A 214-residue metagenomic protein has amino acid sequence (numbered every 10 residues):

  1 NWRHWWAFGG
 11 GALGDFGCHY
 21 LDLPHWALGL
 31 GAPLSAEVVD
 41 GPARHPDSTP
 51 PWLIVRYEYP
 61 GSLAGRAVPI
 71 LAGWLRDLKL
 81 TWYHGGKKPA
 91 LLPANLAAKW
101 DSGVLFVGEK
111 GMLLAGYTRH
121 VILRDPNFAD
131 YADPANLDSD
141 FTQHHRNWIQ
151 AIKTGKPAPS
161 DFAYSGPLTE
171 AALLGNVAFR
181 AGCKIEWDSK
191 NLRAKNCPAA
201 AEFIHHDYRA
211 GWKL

Functional and structural regions predicted by a protein language model:
N1-V38, R44-D47, V55, G61-W74 (+5 more regions): Predominantly a Rossmann-like dinucleotide-binding segment in NAD(P)-dependent oxidoreductases
G11-G14, C18-H25, T142-R146, A163-L173: A structural signal for well-ordered alpha-helical segments within the folded catalytic domains of diverse enzymes
A43-P46, N95-A97, F128-D140, I152 (+1 more regions): Short, contiguous acidic/charged loop-to-helix segments that flank catalytic cores in large enzymes
D47-S48, A151-L214: C-terminal helix-rich "cap/oligomerization" subdomain common to oxidoreductases
L53-Y57, V104-F106: Short beta-strand scaffold segments in enzyme catalytic cores
P60-S62, G86-K87, G111-L113, T118-V121 (+1 more regions): Short, glycine-/Ser/Thr-/acidic-enriched flexible segments
L78-K88, N95: Phosphate/diphosphate-binding loops
G103, V107-R146: Aromatic-enriched alpha-helical interface/lid elements that frame and gate functional surfaces
